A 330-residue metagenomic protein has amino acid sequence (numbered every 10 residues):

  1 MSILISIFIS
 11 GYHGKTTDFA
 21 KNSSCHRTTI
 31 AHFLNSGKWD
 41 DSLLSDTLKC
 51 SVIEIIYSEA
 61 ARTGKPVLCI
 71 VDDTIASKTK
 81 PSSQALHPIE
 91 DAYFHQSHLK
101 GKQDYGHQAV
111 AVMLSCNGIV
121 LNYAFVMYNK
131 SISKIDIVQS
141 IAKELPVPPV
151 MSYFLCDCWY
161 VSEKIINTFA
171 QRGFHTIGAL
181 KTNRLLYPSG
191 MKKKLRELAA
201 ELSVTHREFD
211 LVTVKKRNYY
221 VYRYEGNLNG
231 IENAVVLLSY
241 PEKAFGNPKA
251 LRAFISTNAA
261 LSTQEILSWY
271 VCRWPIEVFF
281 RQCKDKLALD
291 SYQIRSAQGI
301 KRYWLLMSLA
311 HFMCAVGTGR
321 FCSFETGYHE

Functional and structural regions predicted by a protein language model:
M1, L99-Y105, I294-W304: Structural motif
M1-L44, L48-K49: Gly/serine-rich nucleotide phosphate-binding loop at the start of the catalytic core of nucleotide/ADP-ribose-handling
S2-Y12, A111, W304-A315: Short, hydrophobic/amphipathic alpha-helical patches that form generic packing surfaces within helical domains
L4, F33, Q108-A109, C314 (+2 more regions): Aromatic-rich, lipid-facing transmembrane alpha helices and their immediate juxtamembrane interface loops in integral
I5, I53-Y57, M113, Q139-P146: Generic structural signal for well-ordered alpha-helical scaffold segments
F8-I9, K21-N22, Y57-A61, K102 (+1 more regions): Short secondary-structure boundary/capping segments within folded domains
S23, G64, S82, N117-E330: Single, function-defining residue in the core of a domain
S36-N117, R217-E225: Active-site-proximal, Lys/Arg-enriched surface segment that forms a nucleic-acid-binding/basic interface patch
